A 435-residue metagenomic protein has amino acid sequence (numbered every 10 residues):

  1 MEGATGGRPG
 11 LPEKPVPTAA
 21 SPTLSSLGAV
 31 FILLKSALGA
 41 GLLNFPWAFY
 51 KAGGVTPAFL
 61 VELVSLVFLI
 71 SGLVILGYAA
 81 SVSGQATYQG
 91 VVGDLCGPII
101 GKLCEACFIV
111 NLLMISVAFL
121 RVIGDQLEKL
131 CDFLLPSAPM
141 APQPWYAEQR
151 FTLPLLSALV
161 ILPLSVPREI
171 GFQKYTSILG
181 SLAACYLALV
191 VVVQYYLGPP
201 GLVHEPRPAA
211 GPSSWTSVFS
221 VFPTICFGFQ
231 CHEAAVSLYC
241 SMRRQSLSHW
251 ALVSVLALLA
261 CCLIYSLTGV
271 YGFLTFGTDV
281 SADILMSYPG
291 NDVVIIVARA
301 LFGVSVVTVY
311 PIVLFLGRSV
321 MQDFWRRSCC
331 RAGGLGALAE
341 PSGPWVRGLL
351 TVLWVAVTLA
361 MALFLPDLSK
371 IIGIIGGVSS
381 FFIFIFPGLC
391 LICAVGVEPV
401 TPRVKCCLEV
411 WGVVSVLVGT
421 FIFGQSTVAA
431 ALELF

Functional and structural regions predicted by a protein language model:
M1-W47, L69-S71: Membrane-interface "cap" regions at the ends of multi-pass membrane proteins
E2-L11, S21-P22, L27, A80-S81 (+6 more regions): Membrane-interfacial loop- and helix-cap regions that link adjacent transmembrane helices in polytopic membrane proteins
I32, V61-E62, L66, V253 (+2 more regions): Alpha-helical transmembrane segments of multi-pass membrane proteins, especially transporters and channels
A40, L66-I75, S157-V166: Central hydrophobic cores of alpha-helical transmembrane segments in multi-pass inner-membrane proteins across all
P46-Q85: Extracellular loop-to-transmembrane helix junctions
A48, P163-P167, A360-P366: Hydrophobic alpha-helical transmembrane segments
F68-I70, A184, S380-F386: Alpha-helical transmembrane segments and their membrane-interface exit regions
